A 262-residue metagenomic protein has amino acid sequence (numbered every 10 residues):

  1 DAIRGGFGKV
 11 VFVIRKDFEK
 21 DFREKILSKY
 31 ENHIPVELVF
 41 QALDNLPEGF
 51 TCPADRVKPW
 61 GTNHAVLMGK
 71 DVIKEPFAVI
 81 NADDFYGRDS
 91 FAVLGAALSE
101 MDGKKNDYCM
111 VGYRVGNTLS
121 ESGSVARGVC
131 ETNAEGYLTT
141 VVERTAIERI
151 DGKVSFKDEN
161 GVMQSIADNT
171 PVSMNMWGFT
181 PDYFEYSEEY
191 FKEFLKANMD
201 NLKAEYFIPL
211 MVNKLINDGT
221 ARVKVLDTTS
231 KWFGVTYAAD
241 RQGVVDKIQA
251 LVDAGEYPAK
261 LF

Functional and structural regions predicted by a protein language model:
D1-A82, Y86-G87, F91, E100: Conserved N-terminal catalytic core of the sugar/cofactor nucleotidyltransferase
I14, G178-F179, T236: A conserved hydrophobic position in a structured secondary element of the catalytic/binding core that shapes
F22-I26, L94, S187, V244: Hydrophobic packing residues within well-ordered alpha-helices of enzyme cores
L43-E48, G116-T118, I147-R149, W232-F233: A short acidic, often aromatic-flanked loop/helix-cap motif at beta-alpha or helix-coil junctions that lines enzyme
P47-P59, G123-G128, A239-G243: Short, surface-exposed amphipathic charged segments that create phosphate/polyanion-binding patches used for binding
R88-W177, P181: Conserved core of the sugar-phosphate nucleotidyltransferase
E188-A221: A C-terminal functional module that forms or caps the active site or interfaces directly with catalytic machinery
N217, R222, S230-F262: Hydrophobic helical membrane-anchoring modules
